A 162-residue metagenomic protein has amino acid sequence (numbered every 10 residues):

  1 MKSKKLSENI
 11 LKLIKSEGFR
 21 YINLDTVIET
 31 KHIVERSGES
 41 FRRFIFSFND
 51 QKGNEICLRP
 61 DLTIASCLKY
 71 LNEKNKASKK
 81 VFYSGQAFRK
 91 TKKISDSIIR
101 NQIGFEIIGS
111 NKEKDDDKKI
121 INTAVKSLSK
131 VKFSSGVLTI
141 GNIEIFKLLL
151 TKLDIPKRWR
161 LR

Functional and structural regions predicted by a protein language model:
K5-I64, L68-R162: Extended, charged alpha-beta segments that form solvent-exposed binding/catalytic grooves in nucleic-acid-handling
